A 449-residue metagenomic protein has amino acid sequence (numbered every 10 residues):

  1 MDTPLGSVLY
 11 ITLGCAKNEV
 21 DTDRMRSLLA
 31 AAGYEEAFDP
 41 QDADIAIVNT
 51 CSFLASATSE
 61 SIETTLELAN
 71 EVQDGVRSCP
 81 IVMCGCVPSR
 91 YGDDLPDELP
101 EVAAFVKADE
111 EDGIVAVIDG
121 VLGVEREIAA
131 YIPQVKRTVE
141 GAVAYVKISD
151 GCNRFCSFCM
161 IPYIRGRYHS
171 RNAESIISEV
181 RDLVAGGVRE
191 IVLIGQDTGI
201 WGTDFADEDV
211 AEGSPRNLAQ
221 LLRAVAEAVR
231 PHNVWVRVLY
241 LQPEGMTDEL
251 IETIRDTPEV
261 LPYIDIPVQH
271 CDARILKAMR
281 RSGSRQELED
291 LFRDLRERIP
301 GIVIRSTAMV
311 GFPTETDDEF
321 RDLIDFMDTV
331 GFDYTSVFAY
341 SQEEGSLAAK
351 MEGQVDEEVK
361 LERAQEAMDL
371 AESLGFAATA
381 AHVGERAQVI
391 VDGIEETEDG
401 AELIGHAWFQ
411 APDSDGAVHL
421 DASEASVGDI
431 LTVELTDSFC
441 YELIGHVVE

Functional and structural regions predicted by a protein language model:
M1-W201, N217, E249, I264 (+5 more regions): Proteins enriched for Cys/Gly/acidic motifs involved in redox and nucleic-acid/cofactor modification
I11, I194-Q196, L239-L241, P267-Q269 (+6 more regions): Generic beta-strand/beta-sheet core signal
S78-G85, R90, A185-F320, D328: Conserved SAM/AdoMet-binding glycine-rich loop
L99-P100, V121-V124, D209-A211, I254-D256 (+1 more regions): Short, hinge-like loop/turn segments at secondary-structure boundaries
A103, R189, V234, D333 (+1 more regions): Short acidic/polar active-site loop segments enriched in Thr and Asp
K136-R137, E252-R255, V268, T379-A381 (+2 more regions): Replace "in large, NTP-powered and nucleic-acid-processing enzymes" with "in large, NTP-powered factors and other
C156, I176, L193, V238 (+7 more regions): Conserved, mostly hydrophobic/aromatic
K350-E449: Terminal RNA-binding accessory module
